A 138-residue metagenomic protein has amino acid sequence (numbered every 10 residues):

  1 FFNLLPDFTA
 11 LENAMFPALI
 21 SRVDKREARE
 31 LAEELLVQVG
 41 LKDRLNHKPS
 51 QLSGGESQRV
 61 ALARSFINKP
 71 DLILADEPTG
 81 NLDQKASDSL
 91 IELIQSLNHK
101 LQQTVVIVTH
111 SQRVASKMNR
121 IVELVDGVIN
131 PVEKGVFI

Functional and structural regions predicted by a protein language model:
F1-L124: ABC family nucleotide-binding domain
V128-I138: Conserved beta-strand-loop-alpha-helix hinge in the C-terminal portion of ABC ATPase nucleotide-binding domains
